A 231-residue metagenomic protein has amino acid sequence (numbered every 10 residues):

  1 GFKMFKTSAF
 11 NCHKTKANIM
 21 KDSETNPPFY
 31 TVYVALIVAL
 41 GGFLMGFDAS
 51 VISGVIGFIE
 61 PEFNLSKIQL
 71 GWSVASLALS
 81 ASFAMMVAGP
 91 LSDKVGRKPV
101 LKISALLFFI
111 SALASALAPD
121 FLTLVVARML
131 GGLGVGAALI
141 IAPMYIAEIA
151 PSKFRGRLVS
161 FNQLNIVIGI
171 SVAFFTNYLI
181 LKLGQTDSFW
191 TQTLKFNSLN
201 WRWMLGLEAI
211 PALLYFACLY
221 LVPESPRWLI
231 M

Functional and structural regions predicted by a protein language model:
F5, H13-M231: Transmembrane-helix signature of 12-pass secondary carriers
